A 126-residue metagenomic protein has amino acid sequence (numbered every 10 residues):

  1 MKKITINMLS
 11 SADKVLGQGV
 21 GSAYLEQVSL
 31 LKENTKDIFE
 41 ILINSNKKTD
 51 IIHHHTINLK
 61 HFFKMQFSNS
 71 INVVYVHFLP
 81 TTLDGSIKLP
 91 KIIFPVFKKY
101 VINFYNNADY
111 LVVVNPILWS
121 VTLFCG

Functional and structural regions predicted by a protein language model:
K2-G17: Nucleotide-activated donor-dependent transferases that construct or modify glycoconjugates
G19-L31: Short amphipathic alpha-helix
D37-T49: Short acidic low-complexity segments
D50-H53, Q66-G85, V112: Active-site proximal beta-strand in glycosyltransferases
H55-L59: Short, solvent-exposed amphipathic helices
F63-M65, T122: Hydrophobic packing residues within well-ordered alpha-helices of enzyme cores
I92-Y110: Membrane-proximal helix-turn-helix segments that form the acceptor-binding/catalytic region of lipid-linked
N106-G126: A short, active-site helix/loop in glycosyltransferases that binds the activated sugar's phosphate group
